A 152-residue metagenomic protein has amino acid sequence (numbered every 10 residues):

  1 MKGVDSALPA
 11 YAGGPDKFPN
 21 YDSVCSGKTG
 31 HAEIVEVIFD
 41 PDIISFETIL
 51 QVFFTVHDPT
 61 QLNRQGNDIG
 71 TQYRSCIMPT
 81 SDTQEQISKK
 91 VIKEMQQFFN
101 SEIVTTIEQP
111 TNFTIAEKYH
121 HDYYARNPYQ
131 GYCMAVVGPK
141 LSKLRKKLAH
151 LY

Functional and structural regions predicted by a protein language model:
M1-Y152: Flexible coil/turn and secondary-structure edge motifs
